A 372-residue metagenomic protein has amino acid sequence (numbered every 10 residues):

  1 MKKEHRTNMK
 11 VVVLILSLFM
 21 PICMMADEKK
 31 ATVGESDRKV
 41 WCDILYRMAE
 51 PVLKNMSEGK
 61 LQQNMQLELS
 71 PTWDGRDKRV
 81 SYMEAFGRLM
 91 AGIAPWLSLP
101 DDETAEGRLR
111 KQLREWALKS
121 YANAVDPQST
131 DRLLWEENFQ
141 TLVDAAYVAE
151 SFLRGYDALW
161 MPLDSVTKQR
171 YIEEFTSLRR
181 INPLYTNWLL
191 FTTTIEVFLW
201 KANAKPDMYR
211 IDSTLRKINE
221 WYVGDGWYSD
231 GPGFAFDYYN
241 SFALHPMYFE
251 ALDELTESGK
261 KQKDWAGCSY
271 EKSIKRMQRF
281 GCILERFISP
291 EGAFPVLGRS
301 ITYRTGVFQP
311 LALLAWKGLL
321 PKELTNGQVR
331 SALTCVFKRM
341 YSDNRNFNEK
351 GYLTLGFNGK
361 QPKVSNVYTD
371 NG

Functional and structural regions predicted by a protein language model:
M1-K30: Bacterial Sec-dependent N-terminal signal peptides
D27-A85, A91, P95, E115-S120: Low-complexity, Ser/Thr/Pro/Gly-enriched N-terminal "stalk/linker" regions
E58-Q62, D102, L184, P290-F294 (+3 more regions): Intrinsically disordered or highly flexible coil/loop and linker segments, enriched in small and charged/polar residues
Y82-M83, G92-L99, E106, R110-A312 (+1 more regions): Aromatic-lined, polymer-binding surfaces characteristic of secreted/periplasmic polysaccharide-degrading enzymes
L313-G372: Extended polysaccharide-engagement surfaces of secreted carbohydrate-active enzymes
